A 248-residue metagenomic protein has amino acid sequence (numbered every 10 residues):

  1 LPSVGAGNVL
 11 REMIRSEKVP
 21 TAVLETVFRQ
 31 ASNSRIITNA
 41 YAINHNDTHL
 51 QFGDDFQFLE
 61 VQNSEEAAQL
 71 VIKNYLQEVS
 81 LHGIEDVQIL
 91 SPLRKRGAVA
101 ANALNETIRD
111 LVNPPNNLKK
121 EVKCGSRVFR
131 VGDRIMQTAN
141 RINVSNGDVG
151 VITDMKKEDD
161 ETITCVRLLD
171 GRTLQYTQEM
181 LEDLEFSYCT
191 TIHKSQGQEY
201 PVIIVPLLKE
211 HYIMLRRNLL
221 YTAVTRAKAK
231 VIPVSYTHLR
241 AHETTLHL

Functional and structural regions predicted by a protein language model:
L1-I142, T153: Conserved helicase motor core of P-loop NTPases
R15-V19, V224-A229: Arginine/glycine-rich "motif VI" loop of SF2 helicases in the C-terminal RecA-like domain
P20, T26, V202, A229-K230: Well-ordered beta-strand positions
Y41-A42, I152, T225, A229 (+1 more regions): Charged/polar positions on well-ordered alpha helices
R109, P114-Y221, K230: Conserved nucleotide-binding/hydrolysis modules and their immediate coupling elements across P-loop/ASCE NTPase motors
P233-V234: Conserved segment of the helicase C-terminal RecA-like domain
T237-T244: Conserved small/polar residues in nucleotide/adenosyl-binding loops
